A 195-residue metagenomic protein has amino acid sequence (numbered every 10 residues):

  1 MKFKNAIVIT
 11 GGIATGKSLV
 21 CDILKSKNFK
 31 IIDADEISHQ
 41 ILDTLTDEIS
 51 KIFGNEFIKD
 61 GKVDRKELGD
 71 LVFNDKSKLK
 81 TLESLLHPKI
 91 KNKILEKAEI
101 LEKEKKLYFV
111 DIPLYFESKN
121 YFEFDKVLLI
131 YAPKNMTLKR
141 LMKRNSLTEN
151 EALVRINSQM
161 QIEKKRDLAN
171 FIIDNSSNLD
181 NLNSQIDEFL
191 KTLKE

Functional and structural regions predicted by a protein language model:
I7-I9: Hydrophobic anchor at the beta1->P-loop junction of P-loop NTPases
G12, L24: P-loop (Walker A) phosphate-binding loop of NTP-binding proteins
T15: ATP-binding Walker
S18: Walker A/P-loop
K25-A34, D47: Post-Walker A helix-loop "phosphate-sensing" segment adjacent to the P-loop in P-loop NTPases
E36-E104: ATP-dependent small-molecule kinase phosphotransfer cores that center on conserved nucleotide phosphate-binding segments
K51, L95-L101, L107-R144: ATP-dependent NMP and nucleoside kinases share a basic, alpha-helical "lid"
K93-I94, L101, F122-E123, L147-T192: Small-molecule kinase domains that catalyze NTP-dependent phosphoryl transfer to phosphate-bearing small molecules
